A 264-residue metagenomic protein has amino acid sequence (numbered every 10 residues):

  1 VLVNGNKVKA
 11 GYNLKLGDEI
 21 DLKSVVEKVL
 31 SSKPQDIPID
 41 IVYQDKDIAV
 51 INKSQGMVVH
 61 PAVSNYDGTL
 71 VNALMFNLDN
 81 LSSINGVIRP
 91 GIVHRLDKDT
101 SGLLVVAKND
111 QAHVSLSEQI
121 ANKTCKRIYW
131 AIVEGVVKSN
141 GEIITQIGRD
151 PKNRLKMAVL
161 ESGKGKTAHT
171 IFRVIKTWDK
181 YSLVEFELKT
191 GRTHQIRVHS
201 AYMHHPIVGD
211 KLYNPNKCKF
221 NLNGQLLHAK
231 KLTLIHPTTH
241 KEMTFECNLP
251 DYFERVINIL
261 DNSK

Functional and structural regions predicted by a protein language model:
V1-K264: RNA pseudouridine synthases
